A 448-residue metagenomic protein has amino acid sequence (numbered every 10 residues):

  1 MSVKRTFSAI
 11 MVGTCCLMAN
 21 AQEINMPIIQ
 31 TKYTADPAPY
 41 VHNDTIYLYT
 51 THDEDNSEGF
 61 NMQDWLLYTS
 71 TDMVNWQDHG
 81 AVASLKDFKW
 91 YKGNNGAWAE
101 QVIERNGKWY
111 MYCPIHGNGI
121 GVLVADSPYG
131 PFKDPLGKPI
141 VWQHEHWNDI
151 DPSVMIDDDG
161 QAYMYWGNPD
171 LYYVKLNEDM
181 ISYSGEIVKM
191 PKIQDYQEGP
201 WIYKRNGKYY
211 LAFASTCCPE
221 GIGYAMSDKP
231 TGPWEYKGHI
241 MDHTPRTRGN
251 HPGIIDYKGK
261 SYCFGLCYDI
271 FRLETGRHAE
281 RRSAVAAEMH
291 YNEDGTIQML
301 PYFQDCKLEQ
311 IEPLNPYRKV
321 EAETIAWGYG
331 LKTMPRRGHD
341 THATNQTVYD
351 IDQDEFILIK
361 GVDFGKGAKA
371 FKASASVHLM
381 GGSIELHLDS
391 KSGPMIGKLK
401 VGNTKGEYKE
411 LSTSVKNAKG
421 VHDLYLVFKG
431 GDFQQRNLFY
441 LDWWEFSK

Functional and structural regions predicted by a protein language model:
M1-E23: Bacterial Sec-dependent N-terminal signal peptides
A21-K448: Carbohydrate-active catalytic/glycan-binding domains of CAZyme proteins, especially the secreted or lumenal ectodomains
